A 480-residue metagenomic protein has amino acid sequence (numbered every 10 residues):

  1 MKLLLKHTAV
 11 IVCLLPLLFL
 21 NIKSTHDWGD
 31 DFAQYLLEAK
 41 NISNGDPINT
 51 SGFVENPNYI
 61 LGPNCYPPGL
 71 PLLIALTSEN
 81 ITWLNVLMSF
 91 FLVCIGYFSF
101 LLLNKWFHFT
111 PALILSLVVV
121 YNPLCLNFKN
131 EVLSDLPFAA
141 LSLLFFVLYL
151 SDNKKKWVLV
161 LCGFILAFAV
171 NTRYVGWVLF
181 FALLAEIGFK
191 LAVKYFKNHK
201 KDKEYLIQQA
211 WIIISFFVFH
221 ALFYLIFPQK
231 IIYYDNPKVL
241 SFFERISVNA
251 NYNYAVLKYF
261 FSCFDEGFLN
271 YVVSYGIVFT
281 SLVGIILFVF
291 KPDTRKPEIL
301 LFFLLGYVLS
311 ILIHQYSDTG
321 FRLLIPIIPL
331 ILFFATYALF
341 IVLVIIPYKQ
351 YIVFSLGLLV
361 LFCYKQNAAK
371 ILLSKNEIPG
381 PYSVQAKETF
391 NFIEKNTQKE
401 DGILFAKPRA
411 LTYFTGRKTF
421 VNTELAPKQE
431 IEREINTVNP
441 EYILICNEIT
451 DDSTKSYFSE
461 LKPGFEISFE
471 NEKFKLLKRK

Functional and structural regions predicted by a protein language model:
L17-S24, G176, A338-I341, V353-P381: Transmembrane alpha-helical segments
G29, L124, N130-P137: Short acidic/glycine- and proline-prone juxtamembrane loop motifs at membrane-interface regions of multi-pass membrane
L36, F128, D135, L141 (+5 more regions): Hydrophobic/aromatic-rich transmembrane helices and adjacent perimembrane loops
L37-I42, P57-E79, A410: Short hydrophobic/aromatic helix or loop-helix immediately within or flanking a transmembrane segment in polytopic
N64, P68-C94, F128, V132 (+2 more regions): Loop-to-helix entry region of an early transmembrane alpha helix in multi-pass inner-membrane enzymes
W83-F107, A140, L144, V283-L287: Transmembrane-helix motifs of polytopic, lipid-linked glycan transferases
G96-S99, K194, D265-K296, L305-V308 (+1 more regions): Hydrophobic, aromatic-rich transmembrane alpha-helices and their immediate juxtamembrane boundary segments
I207-V283, K365-Q366: Membrane-lumen/periplasm interface segments of specific transmembrane helices in polyprenyl phosphate-linked
